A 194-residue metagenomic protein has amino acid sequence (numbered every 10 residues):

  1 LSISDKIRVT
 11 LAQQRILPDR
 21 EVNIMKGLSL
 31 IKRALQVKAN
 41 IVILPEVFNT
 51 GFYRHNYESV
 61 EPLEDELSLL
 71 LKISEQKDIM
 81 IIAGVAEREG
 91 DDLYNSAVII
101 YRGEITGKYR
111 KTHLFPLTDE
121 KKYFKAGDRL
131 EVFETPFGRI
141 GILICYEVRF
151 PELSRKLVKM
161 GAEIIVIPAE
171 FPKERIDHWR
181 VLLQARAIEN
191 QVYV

Functional and structural regions predicted by a protein language model:
S2-V9, V132-G141, I164: Beta-strand-turn-beta hairpins that frame and shape the catalytic cleft of phosphate-ester-processing enzymes
V9, I31-E61, I81-I82, E147 (+2 more regions): Active-site beta-strand/loop signature of hydrolases that rely on acidic residues for catalysis
Q13-P18: Short polar catalytic/cofactor-binding loops
V22, K26, E58-D65: Alpha-helix N-cap and loop-to-helix initiation/capping positions
V22-R33, V148-R155: Short, acidic/polar
M25-I41, L67-M80: A short, N-terminal amphipathic alpha-helix
L63-I82, R149-V194: CN hydrolase (nitrilase-like) catalytic-core segments centered on the catalytic cysteine and neighboring Lys/Glu
R88-M160, K173-V181, A185: Active-site catalytic loop in hydrolytic enzyme cores
